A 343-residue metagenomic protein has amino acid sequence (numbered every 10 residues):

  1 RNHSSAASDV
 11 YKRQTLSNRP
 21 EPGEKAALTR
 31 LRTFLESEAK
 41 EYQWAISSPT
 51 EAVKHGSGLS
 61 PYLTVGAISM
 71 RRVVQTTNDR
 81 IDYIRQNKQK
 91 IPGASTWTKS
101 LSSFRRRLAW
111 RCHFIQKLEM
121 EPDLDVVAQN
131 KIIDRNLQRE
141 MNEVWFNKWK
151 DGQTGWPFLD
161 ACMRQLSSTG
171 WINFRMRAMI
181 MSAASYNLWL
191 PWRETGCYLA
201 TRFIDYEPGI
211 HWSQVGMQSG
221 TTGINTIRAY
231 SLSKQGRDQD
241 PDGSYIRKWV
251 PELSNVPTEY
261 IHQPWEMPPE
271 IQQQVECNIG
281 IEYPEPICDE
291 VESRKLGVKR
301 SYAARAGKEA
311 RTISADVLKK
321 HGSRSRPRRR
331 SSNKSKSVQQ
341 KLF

Functional and structural regions predicted by a protein language model:
R1, S17-T29, W44-F343: C-terminal catalytic domain of photolyase/cryptochrome flavoproteins, centering on the FAD-binding pocket
N2-A7, Y11: Single conserved hydrophobic/aromatic residue that forms the stacking wall/gate of nucleotide- or nucleobase-binding
T33-F34, Y42: Phosphate-backbone binding and catalysis cores of DNA-processing enzymes
S37: Active-site-proximal, well-structured secondary-structure segments within enzyme catalytic domains
